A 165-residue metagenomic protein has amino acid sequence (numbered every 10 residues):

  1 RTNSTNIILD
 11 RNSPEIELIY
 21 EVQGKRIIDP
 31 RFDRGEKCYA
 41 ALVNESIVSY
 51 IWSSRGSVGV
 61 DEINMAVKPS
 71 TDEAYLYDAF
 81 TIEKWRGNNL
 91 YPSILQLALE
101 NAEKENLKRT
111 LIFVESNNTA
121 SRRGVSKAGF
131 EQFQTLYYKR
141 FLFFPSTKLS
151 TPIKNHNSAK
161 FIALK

Functional and structural regions predicted by a protein language model:
R1-S13: Conserved N-terminal entry element of GNAT/NAT acetyltransferase domains
R11-G24: Conserved GNAT-fold acetyl-CoA-binding loop/helix
R26-P30, R34-C38, L42-A74, D78: Conserved acyl-donor/pantetheine-binding loop and adjacent beta-alpha core of acyl/acetyltransferases and related
D78-T81, G87-K104, R109, R123-K127: Conserved acetyl-CoA-binding loop-helix of GNAT-fold acetyltransferases
I82, E115: Residue-level recognition of the GNAT/N-acetyltransferase active site
T110-V114: Conserved hydrophobic beta-strand within the GNAT/NAT acetyltransferase core sheet that lines the active-site cleft
S116-Q134: Conserved active-site alpha-helix within GNAT-family acetyltransferase domains
E131-P145: Conserved catalytic-core motifs of GNAT/GCN5-like acyltransferases
